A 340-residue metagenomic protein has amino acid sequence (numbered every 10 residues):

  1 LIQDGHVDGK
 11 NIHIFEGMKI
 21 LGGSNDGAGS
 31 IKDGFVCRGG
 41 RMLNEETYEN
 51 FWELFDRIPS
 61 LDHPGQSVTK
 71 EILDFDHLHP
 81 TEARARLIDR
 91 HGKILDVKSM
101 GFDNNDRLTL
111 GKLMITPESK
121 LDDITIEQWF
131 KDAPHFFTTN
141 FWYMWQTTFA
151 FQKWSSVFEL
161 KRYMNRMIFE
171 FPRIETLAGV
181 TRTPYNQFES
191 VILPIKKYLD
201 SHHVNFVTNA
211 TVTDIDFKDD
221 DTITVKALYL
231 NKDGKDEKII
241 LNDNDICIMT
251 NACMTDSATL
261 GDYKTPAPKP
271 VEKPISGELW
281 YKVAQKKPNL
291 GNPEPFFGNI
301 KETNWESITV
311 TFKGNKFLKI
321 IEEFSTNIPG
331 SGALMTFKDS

Functional and structural regions predicted by a protein language model:
I2-S30: Glycine-rich FAD pyrophosphate-binding loop
N11-K19, E71-D74, C247-M249: Extended hydrophobic secondary-structure segments that form protein cores and membrane-embedded regions
G22-S24, T81, D216-F217, T255-T259: Short catalytic/ligand-binding loop motif for oxyanion handling, primarily in non-cytosolic enzymes, centered on
K32-D74: Conserved FAD-binding subdomain of flavin-dependent enzymes
N50-R57, M144, S190-S201: Amphipathic alpha-helical segments that form well-ordered structural scaffolds and often line/cohere around active
L61-R166: Rossmann-like flavin
N165-I246, N251, P270, G277: Helical element adjacent to the flavin cofactor pocket in flavoenzyme catalytic cores
N231-G330: Glycine-rich loop(s) and the adjacent beta-strand/alpha-helix scaffold that form part
